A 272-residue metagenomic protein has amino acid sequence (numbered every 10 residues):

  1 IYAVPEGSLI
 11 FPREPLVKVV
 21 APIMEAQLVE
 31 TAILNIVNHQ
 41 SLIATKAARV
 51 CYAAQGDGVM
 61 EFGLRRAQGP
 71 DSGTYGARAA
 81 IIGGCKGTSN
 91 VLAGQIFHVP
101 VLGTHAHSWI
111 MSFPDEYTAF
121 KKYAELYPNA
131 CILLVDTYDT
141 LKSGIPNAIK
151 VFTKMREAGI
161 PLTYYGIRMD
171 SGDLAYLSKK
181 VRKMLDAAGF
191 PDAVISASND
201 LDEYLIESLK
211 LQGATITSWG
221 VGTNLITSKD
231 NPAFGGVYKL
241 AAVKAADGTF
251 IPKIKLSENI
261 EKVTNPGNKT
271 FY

Functional and structural regions predicted by a protein language model:
Y2, E6-P191, L201-L211, L225 (+1 more regions): Buried, small/hydrophobic-residue-enriched core segments of structured protein domains
K183-A188, A193, L201-Y272: Gly/Ser/Thr/Ala-enriched C-terminal appendages of enzymes
